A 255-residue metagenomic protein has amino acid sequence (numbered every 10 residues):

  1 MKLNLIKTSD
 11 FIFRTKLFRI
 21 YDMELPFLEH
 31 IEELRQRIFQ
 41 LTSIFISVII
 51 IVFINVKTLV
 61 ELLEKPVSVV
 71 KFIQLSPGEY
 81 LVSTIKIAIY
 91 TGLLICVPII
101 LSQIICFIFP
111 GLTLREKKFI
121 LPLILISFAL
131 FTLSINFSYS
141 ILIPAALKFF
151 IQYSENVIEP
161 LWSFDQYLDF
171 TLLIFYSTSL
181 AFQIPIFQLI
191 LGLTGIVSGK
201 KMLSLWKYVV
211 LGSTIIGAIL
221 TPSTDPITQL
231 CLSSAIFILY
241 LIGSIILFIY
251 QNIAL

Functional and structural regions predicted by a protein language model:
K2-L255: Membrane topogenic/interface segments and analogous intrinsically disordered interaction regions
